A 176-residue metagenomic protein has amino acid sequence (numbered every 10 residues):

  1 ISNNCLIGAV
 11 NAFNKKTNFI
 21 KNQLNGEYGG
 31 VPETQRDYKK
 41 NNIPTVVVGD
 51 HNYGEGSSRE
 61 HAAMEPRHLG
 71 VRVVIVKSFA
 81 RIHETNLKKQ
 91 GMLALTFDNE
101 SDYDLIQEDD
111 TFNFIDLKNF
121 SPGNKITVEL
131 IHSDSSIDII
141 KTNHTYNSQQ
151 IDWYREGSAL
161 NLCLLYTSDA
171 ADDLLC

Functional and structural regions predicted by a protein language model:
I1-R72: Non-catalytic terminal/interface segments that mediate subunit docking, oligomerization, and allosteric communication
N4, G8, E65, L69 (+4 more regions): Generic, well-ordered alpha-helical scaffold segments in large soluble proteins
H51-G54, F79-I82, E100-S101: Acidic, glycine-rich active-site loops and adjacent beta-strand->loop/helix elements that engage anionic groups
Y53-S57, V74, S78, K141 (+1 more regions): Alpha-helix capping and helix-loop boundary segments enriched in small/acidic/polar residues
R72-K77, L93-F97: Short hydrophobic alpha-helical runs that function as membrane-insertion/retention elements
H83-W153, L160-L162: Acidic, glycine-rich flexible loop/linker segments
Y166-A171: Conserved small/polar residues in nucleotide/adenosyl-binding loops
